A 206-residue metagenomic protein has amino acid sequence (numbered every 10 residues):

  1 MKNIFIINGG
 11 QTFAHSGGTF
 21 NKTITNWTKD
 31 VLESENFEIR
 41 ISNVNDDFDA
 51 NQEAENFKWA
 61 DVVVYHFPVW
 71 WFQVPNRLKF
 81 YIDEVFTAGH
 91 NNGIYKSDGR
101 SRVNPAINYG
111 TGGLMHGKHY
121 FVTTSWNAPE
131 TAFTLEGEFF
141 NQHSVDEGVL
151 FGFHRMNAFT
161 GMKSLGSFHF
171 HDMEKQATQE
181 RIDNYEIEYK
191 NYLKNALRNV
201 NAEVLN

Functional and structural regions predicted by a protein language model:
M1-K2, G117: A short, charged/proline- and glycine-enriched loop that marks the coil->beta-strand transition at the N-terminal
K2-E35, E188: N-terminal beta1-alpha1 ligand-phosphate binding loop
G10-A14, N127-E136, D172-K175: A short, flexible beta-alpha/helix-coil linker loop
N21, F139-N206: Glycine-rich phosphate/pyrophosphate-binding loop and the adjoining helix
V31-F37, G112, K118, M156-L165: A structural motif corresponding to the C-terminal end of an alpha-helix and its immediate exit/capping segment
E35-F48, F168-H171: A short beta-strand-loop structural module common to alpha/beta enzyme folds
D46-Q52, F72, E174-A177: Acidic-and-aromatic substrate-binding clefts and catalytic sites of carbohydrate-active enzymes
N51-F153: Helix-loop-strand module that forms the ligand-binding subsite of alpha/beta enzymes
